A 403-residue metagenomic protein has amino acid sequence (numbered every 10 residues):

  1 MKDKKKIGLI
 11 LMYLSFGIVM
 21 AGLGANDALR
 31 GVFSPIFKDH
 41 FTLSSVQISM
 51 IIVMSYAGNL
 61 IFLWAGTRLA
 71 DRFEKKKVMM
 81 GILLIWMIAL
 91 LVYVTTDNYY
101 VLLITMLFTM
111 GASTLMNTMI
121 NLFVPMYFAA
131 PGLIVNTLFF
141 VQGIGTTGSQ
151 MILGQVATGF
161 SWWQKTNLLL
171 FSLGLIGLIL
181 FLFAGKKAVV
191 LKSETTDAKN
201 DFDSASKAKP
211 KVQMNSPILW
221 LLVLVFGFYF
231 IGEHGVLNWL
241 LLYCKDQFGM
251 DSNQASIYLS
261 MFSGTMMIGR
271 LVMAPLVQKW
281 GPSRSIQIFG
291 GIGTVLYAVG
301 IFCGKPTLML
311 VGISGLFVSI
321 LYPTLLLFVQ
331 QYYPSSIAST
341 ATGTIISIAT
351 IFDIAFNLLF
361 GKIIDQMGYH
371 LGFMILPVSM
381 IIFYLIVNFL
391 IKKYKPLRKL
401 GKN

Functional and structural regions predicted by a protein language model:
M12, G17-F37, L43, N117 (+1 more regions): Extracytoplasmic
R30-G31, P217-S260, G264-M267: Extracytoplasmic gate region of multi-pass secondary transporters
T42, E74, T95-Y100, A129 (+3 more regions): Helix-breaking motifs and short loop linkers at transmembrane-helix boundaries and internal kinks in secondary membrane
I61-D97: Conserved MFS/SLC helix-loop-helix module at the cytosolic interface between two early adjacent transmembrane helices
T114-F128, I320-Y333: Intracellular juxtamembrane helix-capping segments at the cytosolic ends of symmetry-related transmembrane helices
P131, T137-V189: Helix-loop-helix hairpin linking two adjacent transmembrane segments in secondary transporters
W280-F328: C-terminal transmembrane helical hairpin of 12-TM major facilitator-type secondary transporters
Y332-Y369, L376: A late C-terminal transmembrane helix in Major Facilitator Superfamily
